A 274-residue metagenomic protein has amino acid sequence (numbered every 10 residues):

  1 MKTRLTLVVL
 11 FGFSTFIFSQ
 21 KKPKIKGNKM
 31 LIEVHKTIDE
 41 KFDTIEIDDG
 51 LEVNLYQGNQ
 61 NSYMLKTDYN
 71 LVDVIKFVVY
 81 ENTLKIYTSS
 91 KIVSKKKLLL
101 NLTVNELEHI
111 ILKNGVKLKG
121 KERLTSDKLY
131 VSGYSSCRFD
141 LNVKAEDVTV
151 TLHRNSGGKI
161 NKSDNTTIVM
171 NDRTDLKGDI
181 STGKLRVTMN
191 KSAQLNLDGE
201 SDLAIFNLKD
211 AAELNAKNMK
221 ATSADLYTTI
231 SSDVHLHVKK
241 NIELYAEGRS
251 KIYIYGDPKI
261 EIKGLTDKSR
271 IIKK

Functional and structural regions predicted by a protein language model:
M1-K274: Intrinsically disordered, low-complexity terminal regions
